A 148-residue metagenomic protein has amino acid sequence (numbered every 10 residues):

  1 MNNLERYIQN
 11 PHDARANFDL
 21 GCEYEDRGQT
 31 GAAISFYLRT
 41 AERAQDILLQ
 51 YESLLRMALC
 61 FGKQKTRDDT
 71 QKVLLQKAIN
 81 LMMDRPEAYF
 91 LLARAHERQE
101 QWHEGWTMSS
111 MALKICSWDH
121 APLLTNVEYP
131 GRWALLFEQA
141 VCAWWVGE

Functional and structural regions predicted by a protein language model:
P11-H12, Q45-L48, M83, S117: Short coil turns that delineate tetratricopeptide repeat
R15, L48-E52, P86-E87, V127-Y129 (+1 more regions): Start-of-helix register in tetratricopeptide repeats
D19, R56, L91-R94, R98 (+1 more regions): "A position-specific structural signal for the A-helix of alpha-solenoid helical repeats
Y24, L54, F61, H96 (+1 more regions): Residue at a conserved register position within TPR or TPR-like alpha-solenoid repeats
R27, Q64-K65, Q99, V146: Structural motif corresponding to the intra-repeat A-B loop/turn of tetratricopeptide repeats
R39-E42, I79-N80, S110-A121: Amphipathic alpha-helical segments of tetratricopeptide repeats
